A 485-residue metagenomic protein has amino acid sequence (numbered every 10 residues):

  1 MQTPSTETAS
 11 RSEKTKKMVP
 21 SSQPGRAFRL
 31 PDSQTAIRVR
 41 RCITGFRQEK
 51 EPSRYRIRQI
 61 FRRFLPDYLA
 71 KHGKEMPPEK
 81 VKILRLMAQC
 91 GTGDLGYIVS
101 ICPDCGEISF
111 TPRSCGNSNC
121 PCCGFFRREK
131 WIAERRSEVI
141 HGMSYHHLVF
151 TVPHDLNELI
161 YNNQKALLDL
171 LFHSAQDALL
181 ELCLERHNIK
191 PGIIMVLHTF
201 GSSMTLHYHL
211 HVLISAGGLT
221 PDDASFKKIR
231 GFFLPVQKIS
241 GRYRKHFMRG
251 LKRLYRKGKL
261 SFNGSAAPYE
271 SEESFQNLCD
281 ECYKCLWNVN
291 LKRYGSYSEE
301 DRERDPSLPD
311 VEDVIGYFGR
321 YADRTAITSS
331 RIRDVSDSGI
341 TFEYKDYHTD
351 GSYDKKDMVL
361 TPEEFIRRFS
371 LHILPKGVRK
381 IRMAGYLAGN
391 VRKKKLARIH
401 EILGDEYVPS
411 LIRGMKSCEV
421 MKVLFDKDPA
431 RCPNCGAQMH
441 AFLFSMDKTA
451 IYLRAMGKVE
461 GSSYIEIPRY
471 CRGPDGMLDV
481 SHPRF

Functional and structural regions predicted by a protein language model:
M1-F485: Beta->alpha loop/short-helix hinge microenvironment recognizer with preference for catalytic Tyr/His contexts
